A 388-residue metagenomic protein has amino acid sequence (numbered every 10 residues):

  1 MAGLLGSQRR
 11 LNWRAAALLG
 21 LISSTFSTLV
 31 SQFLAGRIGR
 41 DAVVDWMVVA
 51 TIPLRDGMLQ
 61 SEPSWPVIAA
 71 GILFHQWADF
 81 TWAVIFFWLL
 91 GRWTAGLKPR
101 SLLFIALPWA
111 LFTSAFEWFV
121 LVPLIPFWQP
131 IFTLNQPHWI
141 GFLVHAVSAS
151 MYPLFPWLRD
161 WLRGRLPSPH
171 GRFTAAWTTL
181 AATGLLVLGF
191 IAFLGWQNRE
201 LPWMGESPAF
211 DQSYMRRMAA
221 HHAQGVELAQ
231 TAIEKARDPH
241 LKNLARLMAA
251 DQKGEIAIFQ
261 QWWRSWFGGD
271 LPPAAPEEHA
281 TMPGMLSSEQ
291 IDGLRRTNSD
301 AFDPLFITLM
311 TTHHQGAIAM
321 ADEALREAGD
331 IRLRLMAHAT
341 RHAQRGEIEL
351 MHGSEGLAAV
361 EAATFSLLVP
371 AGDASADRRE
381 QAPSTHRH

Functional and structural regions predicted by a protein language model:
M1-R10, D160-A175: Membrane-interfacial, low-structure loops and terminal tails that flank and connect transmembrane helices in multi-pass
S7-R40: N-terminal signal-anchor transmembrane alpha helix
G36-I68: Extracytosolic (periplasmic/ER-lumenal) interhelical loops and adjacent juxtamembrane/interface segments of multi-pass
R37-I38, W118-F142: Interfacial helix-loop-helix junctions of multi-pass membrane proteins
A70-G91: Hydrophobic alpha-helical transmembrane segments
T81-V84, L143-R159, G225: Hydrophobic cores of alpha-helical transmembrane segments in multi-pass inner/ER membrane proteins, independent
R92-A115: Internal alpha-helical transmembrane segments of multi-pass membrane proteins
H170-H388: All-alpha RGS (Regulator of G-protein Signaling) helical domain and cognate RGS-like helical scaffolds
